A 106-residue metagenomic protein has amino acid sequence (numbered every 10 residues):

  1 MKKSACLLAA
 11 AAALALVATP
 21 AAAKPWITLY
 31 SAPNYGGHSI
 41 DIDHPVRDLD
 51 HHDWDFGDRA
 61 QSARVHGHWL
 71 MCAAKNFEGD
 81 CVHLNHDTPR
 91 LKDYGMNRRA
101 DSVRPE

Functional and structural regions predicted by a protein language model:
K2-E106: Compact beta-sheet-dominated domain cores in extracellular/mature segments
